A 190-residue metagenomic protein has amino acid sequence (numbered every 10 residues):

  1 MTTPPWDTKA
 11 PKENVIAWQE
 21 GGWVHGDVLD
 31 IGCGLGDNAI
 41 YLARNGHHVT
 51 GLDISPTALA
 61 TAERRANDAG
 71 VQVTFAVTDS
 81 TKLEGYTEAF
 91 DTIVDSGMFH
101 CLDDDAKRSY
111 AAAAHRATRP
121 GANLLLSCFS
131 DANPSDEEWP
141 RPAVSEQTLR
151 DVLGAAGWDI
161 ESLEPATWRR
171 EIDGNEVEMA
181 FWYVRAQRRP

Functional and structural regions predicted by a protein language model:
M1-I31, L35-E88, L102-A117, A122-P190: Class I (Rossmann-like) S-adenosyl-L-methionine-dependent methyltransferase catalytic domain, capturing the SAM-binding
D91: Conserved acidic residues
V94: A conserved beta-strand element that flanks and buttresses the S-adenosyl-L-methionine
G97-C101: Short catalytic micro-motifs in class I SAM-dependent methyltransferases
